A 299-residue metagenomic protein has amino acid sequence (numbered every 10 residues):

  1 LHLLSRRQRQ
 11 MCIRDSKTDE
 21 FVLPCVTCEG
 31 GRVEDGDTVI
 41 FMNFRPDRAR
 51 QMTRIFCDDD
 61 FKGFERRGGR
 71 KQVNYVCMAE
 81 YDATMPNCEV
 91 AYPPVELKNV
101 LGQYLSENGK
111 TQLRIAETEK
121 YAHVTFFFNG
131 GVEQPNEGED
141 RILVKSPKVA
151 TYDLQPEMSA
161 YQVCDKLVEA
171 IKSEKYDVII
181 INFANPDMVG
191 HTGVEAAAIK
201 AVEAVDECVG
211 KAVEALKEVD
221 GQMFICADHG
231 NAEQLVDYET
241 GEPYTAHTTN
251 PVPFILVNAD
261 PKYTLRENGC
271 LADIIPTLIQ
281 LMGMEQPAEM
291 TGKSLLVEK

Functional and structural regions predicted by a protein language model:
L1-I13: Single conserved hydrophobic/aromatic residue that forms the stacking wall/gate of nucleotide- or nucleobase-binding
M11-C12, T18-F21, C25-E29, D35-M42: Active-site loops and adjacent core secondary-structure elements that bind or stabilize anionic groups
I55-F61, Y92-P93, A197, G241: Short, solvent-exposed amphipathic alpha-helical segments in soluble enzyme and RNA/protein-processing domains
G68-R70, T84-D165, L295: Active-site-proximal alpha/beta segments of enzymes that process anionic O-linked groups
K175-C208: Active-site His/acidic residue clusters
A198-T240, L278: Metal-dependent active-site segment of extracytoplasmic phospho-/sulfohydrolases and closely related
T240-T277, L281-M282: Substrate-binding rim/cap in mid-to-C-terminal beta-strand-loop elements of soluble/periplasmic
M284-K299: Polar, surface-exposed loop/tail segments that function as active-site lids or cofactor/substrate-recognition elements
